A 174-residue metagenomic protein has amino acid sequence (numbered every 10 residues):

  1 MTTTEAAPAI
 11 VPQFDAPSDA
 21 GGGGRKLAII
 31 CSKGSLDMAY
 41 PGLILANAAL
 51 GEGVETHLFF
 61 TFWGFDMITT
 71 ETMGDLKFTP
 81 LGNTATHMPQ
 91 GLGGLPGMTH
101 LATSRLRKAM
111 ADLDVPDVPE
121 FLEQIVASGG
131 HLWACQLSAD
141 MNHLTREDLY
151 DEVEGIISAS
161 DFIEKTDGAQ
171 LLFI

Functional and structural regions predicted by a protein language model:
T2-M38, I44-N47: N-terminal glycine-/serine-/threonine-rich phosphate-binding loop
A28-A39, I68-E71, A109-L113: Short, glycine-rich nucleotide/cofactor-binding loops
Y40-G53, L58: Histidine-anchored nucleotide/phosphate-binding helix
T56-F62, W133-Q136: Short internal beta-strands
F65-K77: N-terminal beta-loop-helix "entrance" segment that forms/cooperates in small-molecule cofactor or anionic ligand
L76-M110, D114-D117: A glycine-rich helix N-cap at a beta->alpha junction
L101-I156, S160, E164: A charged, amphipathic interaction segment
L171-I174: Short hydrophobic/aromatic patches at helix-to-coil boundaries
